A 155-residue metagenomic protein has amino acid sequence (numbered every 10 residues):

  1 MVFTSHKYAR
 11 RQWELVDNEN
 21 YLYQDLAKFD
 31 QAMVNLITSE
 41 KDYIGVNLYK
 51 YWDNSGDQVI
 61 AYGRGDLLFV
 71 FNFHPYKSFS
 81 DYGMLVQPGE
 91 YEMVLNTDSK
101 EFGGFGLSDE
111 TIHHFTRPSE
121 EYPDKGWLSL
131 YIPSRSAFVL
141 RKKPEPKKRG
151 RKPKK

Functional and structural regions predicted by a protein language model:
M1-K155: Carbohydrate-interacting/catalytic domains
